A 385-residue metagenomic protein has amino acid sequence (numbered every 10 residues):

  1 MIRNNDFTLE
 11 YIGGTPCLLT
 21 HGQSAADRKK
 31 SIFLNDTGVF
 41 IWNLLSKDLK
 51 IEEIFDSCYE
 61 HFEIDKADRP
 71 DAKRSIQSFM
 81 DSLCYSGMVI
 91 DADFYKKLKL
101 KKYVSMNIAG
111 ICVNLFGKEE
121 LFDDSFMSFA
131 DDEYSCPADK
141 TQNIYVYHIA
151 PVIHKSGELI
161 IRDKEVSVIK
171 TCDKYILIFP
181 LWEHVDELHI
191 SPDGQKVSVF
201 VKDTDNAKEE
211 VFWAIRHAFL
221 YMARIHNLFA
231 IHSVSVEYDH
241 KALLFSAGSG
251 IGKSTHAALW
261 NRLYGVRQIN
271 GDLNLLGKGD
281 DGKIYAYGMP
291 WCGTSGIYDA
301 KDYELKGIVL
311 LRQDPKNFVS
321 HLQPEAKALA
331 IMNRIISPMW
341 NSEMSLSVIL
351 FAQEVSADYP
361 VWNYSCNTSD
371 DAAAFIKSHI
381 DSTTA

Functional and structural regions predicted by a protein language model:
I2, D6, E10-T20, S24-A25 (+7 more regions): A noncatalytic interaction/capping subdomain that flanks phosphate/NTP-handling catalytic cores
I32-D36: Short helix-coil-helix linker/hinge
T37-F40, L44: Solvent-exposed, amphipathic alpha-helical segments
L44-E53: Short capping segments at the starts of secondary-structure elements
E53-K66: DNA-recognition alpha helix
I251-K253: Conserved glycine(s) of the Walker
H256: Hydrophobic positions on the alpha1 helix immediately C-terminal to the Walker A/P-loop
